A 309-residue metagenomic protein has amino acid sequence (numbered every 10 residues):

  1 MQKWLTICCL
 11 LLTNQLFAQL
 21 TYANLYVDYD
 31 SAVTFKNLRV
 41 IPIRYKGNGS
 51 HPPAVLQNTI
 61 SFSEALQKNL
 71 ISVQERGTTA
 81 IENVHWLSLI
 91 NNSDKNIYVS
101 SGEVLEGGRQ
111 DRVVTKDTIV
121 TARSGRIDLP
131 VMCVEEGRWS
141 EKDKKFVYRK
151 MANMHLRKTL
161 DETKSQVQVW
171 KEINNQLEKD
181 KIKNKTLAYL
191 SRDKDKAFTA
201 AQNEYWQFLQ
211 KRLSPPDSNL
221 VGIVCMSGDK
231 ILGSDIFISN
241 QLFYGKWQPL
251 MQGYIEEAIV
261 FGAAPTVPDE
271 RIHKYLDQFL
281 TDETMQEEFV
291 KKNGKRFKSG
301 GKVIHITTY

Functional and structural regions predicted by a protein language model:
M1-T21: Bacterial Sec-dependent N-terminal signal peptides
Q2, V99-S100: A broad detector of the eukaryotic-type serine/threonine protein kinase catalytic domain
Q19-W86, N92, N96, G102-T121 (+1 more regions): Intrinsically disordered, low-complexity segments enriched in small/polar residues
